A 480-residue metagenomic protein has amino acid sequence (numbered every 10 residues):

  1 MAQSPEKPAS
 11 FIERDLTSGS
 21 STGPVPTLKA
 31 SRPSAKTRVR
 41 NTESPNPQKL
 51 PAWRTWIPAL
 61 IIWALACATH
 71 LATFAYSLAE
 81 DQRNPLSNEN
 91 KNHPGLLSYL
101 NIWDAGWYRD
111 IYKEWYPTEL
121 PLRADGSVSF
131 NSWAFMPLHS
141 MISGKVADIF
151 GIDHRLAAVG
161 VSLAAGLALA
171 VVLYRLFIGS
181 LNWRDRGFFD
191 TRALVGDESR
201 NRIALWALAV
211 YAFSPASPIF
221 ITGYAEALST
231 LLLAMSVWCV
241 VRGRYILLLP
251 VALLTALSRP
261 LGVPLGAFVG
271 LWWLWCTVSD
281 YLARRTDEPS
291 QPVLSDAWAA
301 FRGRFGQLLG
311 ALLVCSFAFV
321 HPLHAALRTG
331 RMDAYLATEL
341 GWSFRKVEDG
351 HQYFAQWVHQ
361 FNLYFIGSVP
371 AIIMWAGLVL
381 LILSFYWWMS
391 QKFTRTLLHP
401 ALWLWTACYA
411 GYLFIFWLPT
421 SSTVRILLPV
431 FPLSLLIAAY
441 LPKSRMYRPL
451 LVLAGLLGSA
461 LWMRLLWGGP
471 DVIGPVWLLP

Functional and structural regions predicted by a protein language model:
A66-N84, L265-W387, L398, L402 (+1 more regions): Membrane-lumen/periplasm interface segments of specific transmembrane helices in polyprenyl phosphate-linked
Y99-P121, D125-G151, G350-Q352: Short hydrophobic/aromatic helix or loop-helix immediately within or flanking a transmembrane segment in polytopic
S127-W133, P137, M141, I149-V171 (+2 more regions): Loop-to-helix entry region of an early transmembrane alpha helix in multi-pass inner-membrane enzymes
G144-K145, A157-D185, D190, I382-S390: Transmembrane-helix motifs of polytopic, lipid-linked glycan transferases
D153-L156, Y174-F213, L231, L247 (+2 more regions): Transmembrane-helix signature of polytopic, membrane-embedded enzymes that assemble or transfer cell-envelope glycans
V161-A164, G179, W206-M235, L247 (+2 more regions): Multi-pass, polyprenyl lipid-linked donor-dependent membrane glycosyltransferases
A193-L194, E198, S236-L247, L441-P442: Membrane-interface transmembrane helices that cradle and orient dolichyl/undecaprenyl
F393-F416: Transmembrane alpha-helix segments characteristic of polytopic inner-membrane glycan-assembly/cell-envelope
